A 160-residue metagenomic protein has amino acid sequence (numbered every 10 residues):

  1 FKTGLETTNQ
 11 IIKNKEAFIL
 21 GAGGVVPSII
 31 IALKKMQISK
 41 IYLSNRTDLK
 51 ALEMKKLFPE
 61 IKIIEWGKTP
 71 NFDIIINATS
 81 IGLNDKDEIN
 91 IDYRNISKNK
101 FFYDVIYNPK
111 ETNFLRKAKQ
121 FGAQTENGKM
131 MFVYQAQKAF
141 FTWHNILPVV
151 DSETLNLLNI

Functional and structural regions predicted by a protein language model:
F1, N14-K34: Glycine-rich adenosine-cofactor-binding loop
F1-I11: SAM-dependent Rossmann-like transferase core, predominantly class I methyltransferases with a strong bias toward
Q10-E16, S97-K98: Short helix-loop-beta connector
N14, F101, V105-I160: Adenosine-phosphate binding glycine-rich loop
I19-L20, L43, D104: Hydrophobic Val/Ile/Leu positions in short beta-strands of Rossmann-like dinucleotide-binding domains
K35-K40, Q120-Q124: Conserved S-adenosyl-L-methionine
M36-F58: NAD(P)-binding Rossmann-fold cofactor-contacting core
P59-E126: Rossmann-like adenosine-cofactor binding region
